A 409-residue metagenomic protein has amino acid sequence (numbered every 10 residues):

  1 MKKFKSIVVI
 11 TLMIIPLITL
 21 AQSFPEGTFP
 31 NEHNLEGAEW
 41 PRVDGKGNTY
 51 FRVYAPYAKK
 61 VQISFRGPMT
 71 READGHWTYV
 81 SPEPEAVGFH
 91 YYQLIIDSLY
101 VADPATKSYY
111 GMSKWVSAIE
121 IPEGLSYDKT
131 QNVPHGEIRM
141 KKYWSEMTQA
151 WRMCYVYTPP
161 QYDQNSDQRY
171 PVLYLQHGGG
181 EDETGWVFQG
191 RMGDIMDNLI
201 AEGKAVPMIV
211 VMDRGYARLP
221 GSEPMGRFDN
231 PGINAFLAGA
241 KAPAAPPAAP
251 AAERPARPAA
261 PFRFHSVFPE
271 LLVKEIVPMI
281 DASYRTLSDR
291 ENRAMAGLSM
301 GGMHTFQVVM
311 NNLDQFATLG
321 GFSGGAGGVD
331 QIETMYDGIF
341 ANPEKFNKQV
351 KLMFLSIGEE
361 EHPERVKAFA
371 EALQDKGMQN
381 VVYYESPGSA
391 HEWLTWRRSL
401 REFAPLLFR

Functional and structural regions predicted by a protein language model:
M1-V9: Bacterial N-terminal signal peptides that target proteins for export
K3, Q22-S23: N-terminal leader/targeting segments
V8-T19: Bacterial N-terminal signal peptides
F24-H33, G37, V43-R409: Non-catalytic cap/lid and distal C-terminal segments of serine-dependent acyl enzymes
